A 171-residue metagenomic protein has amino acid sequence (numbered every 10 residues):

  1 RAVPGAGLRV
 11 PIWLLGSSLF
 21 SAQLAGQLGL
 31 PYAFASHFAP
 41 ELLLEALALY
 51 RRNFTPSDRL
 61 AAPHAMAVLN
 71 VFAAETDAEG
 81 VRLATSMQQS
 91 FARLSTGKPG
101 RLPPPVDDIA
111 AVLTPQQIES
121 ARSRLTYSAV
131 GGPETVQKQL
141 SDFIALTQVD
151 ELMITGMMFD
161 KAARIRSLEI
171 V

Functional and structural regions predicted by a protein language model:
R1, E41-Q148: An alpha-helical appendage that flanks or caps ligand/catalytic pockets
R1-L28, E41-E45: Internal, glycine-rich beta/alpha segment that forms the wall or movable "lid" of small-molecule/cofactor binding
P11-L15, Y32-A35, P63-N70, D150-I154: Hydrophobic faces of well-ordered beta-strands that scaffold small-molecule active sites in alpha/beta enzyme cores
S18, F38, V71, M158: Residue-level signal for short, function-critical loop segments
S21-A22, E41-L42, A74-T76, D160-A163: Flexible loop/turn segments at secondary-structure boundaries
L28-P31, L146: Catalytic domains of carbohydrate-active enzymes, especially glycoside hydrolases
I144-I170: Generic C-terminus detector
